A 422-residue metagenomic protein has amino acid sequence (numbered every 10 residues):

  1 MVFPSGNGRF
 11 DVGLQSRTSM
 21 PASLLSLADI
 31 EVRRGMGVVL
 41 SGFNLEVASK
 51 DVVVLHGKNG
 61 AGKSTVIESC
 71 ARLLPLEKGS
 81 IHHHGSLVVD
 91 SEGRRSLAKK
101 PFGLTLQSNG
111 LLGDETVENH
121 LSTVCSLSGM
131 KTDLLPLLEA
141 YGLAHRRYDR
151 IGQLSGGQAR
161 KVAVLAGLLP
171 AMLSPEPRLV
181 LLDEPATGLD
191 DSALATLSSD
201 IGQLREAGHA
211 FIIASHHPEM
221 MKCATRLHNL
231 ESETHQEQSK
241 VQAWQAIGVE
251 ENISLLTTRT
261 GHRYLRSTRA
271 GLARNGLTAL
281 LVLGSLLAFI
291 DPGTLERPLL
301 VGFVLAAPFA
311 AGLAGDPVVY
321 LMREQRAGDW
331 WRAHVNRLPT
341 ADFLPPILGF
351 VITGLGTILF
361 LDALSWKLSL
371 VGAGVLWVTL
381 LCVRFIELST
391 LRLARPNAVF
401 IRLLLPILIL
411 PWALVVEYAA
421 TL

Functional and structural regions predicted by a protein language model:
G8-N44, E92: A short, flexible loop at the N-terminus of ABC-type nucleotide-binding domains that lies
H56-K58: The feature captures the beta-strand-to-loop junction immediately N-terminal to the Walker
A71: Helix-to-loop junction immediately C-terminal to a conserved catalytic motif
G79-S91, S96-A98: Conserved ABC transporter NBD signature motif
S108-N109, G113-G129, D133: Q-loop/switch helix immediately C-terminal to the Walker
K131-R146: Conserved ABC ATPase "signature" region
G157-L179: GG-anchored amphipathic helix commonly corresponding to the ABC/SMC/Rad50 NBD signature/C-loop
S285, R297-V319, V378: Long, hydrophobic alpha-helical segments
